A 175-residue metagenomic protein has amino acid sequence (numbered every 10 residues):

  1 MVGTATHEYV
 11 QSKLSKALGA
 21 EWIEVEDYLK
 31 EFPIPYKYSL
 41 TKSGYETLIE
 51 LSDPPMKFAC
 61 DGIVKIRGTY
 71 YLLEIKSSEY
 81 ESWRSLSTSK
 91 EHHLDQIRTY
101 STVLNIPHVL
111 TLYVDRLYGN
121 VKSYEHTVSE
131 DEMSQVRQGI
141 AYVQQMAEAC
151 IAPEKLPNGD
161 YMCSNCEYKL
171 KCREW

Functional and structural regions predicted by a protein language model:
M1-L72, E79, R84-S85: Metal-dependent nuclease catalytic cores that hydrolyze phosphodiester bonds in DNA/RNA, characterized by
P54-P55, S89-L94: Short, glycine/acidic-rich beta->alpha junctions
Y70-I75, Q135-G139: A structural motif
E74-S77, Y113: Residue-level recognition of conserved beta-strand positions in structured domain cores
S85-K90, V103-W175: Metal-dependent nuclease catalytic regions and adjoining charged, substrate-binding loops involved in nucleic-acid end
I97: Generic structural marker for isolated residues within well-ordered, non-membrane alpha-helices of soluble domains
